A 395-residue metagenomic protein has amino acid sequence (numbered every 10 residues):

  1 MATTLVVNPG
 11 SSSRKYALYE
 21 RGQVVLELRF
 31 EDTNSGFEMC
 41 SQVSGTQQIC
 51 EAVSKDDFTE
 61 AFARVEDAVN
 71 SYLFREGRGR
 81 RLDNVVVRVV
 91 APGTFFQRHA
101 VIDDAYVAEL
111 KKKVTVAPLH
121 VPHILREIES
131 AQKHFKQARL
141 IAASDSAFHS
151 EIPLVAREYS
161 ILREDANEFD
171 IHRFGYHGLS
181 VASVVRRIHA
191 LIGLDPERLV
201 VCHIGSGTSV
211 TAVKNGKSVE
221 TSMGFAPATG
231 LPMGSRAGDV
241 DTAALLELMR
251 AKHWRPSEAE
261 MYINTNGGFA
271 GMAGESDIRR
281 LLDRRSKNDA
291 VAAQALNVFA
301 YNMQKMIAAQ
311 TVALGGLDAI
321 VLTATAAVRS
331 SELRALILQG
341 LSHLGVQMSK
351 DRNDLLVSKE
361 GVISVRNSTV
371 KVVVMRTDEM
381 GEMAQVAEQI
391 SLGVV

Functional and structural regions predicted by a protein language model:
T4, S12-D56: Short glycine-rich, Thr/Ser-proximal phosphate-binding strand/loop in the N-terminal lobe of ATP-dependent enzymes
V69-H120, R139-I141, A147-E158: Short beta-strand-loop/turn "lid" adjacent to the catalytic site in phosphate-handling enzymes
E151-A251: Glycine-rich phosphate-binding loop of actin/hexokinase-like ATP-binding domains
V184-R187, L191, Q294-G315: Phosphate/ATP-binding catalytic cores across multiple sugar-kinase/actin-like superfamilies, primarily ASKHA
A251-A295: A mobile "lid/hinge" subdomain adjacent to the ATP/sugar-phosphate binding pocket shared across diverse ATP-dependent
D318-G340: Glycine-rich phosphate-binding loops at beta-strand->alpha-helix junctions
S358-V395: Structural signal for terminal/edge beta-strands and the immediately following C-terminal loop/tail that closes
